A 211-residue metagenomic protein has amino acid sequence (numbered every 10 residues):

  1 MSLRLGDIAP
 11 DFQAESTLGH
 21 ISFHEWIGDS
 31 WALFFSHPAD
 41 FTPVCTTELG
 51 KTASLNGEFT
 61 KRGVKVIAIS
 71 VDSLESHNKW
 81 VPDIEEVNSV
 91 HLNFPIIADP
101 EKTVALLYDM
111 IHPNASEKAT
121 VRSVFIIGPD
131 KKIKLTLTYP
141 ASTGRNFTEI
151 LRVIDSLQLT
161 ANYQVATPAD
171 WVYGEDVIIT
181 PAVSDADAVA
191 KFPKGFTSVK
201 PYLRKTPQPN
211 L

Functional and structural regions predicted by a protein language model:
M1-L211: Chalcogenol-based redox active-site neighborhoods
